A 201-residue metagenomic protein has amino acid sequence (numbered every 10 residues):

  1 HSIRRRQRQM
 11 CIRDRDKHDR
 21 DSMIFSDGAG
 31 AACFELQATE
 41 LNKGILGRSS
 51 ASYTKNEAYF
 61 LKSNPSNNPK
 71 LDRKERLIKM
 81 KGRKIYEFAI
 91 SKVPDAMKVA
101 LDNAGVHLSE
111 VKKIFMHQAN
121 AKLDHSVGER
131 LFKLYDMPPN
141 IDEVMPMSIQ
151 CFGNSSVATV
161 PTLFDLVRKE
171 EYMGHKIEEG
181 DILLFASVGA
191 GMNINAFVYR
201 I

Functional and structural regions predicted by a protein language model:
H1, A104, Y172-G174: Short, flexible, glycine/charge-rich loop motifs used to bind or transfer phosphoryl groups or to couple energy/partner
H1-I12: Single conserved hydrophobic/aromatic residue that forms the stacking wall/gate of nucleotide- or nucleobase-binding
R6, D19-R20, G28-A29, E40-K43 (+3 more regions): Short coil/turn connectors at secondary-structure junctions
R15-S91, D95, V188, I201: Condensing-enzyme catalytic core mediating Claisen C-C bond formation in acyl metabolism
I90, P94, K112-I201: Claisen-condensing/thiolase-fold acyl-transfer catalytic domains that form or cleave C-C bonds in fatty acid
V99-A104, L166-E170: A generic secondary-structure signal
